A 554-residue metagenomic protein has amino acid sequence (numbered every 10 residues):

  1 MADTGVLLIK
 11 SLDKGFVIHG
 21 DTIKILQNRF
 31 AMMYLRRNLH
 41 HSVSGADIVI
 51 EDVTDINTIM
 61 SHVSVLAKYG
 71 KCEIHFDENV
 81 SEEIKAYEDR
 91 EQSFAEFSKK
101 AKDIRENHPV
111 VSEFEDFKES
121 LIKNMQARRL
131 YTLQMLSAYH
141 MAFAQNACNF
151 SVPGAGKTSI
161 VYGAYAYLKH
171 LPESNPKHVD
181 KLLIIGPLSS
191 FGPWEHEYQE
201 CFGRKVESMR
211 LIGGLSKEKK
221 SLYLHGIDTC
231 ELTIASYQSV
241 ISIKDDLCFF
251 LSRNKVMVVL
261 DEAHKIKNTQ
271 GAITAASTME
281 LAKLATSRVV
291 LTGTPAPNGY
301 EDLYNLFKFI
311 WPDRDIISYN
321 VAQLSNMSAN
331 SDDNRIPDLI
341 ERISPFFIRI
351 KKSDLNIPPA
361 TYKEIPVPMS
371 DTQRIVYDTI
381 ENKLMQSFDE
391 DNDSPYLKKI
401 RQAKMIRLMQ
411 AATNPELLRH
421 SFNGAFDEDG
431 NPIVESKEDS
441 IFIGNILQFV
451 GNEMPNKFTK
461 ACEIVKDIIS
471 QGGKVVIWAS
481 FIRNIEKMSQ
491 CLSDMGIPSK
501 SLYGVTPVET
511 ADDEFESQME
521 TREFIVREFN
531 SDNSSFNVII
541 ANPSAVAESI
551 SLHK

Functional and structural regions predicted by a protein language model:
T4-A147, K177-H178, D228-L232, S236-S239 (+1 more regions): Charged, low-complexity
P109-V110, I160, Y165, H170 (+3 more regions): Conserved Helicase C-terminal RecA-like lobe
A144-A164: Walker A/P-loop
I160, H178-E200, D302, S480-R483: Conserved Walker A/P-loop ATP-binding site and its immediately adjacent core in helicase/helicase-like ATPase domains
H178-L182, S208, D228-E231, V256-V258 (+1 more regions): Conserved P-loop NTPase motor "coupling/switch" region that bridges the ATPase
S190-L215, I310-R314: Conserved helix-turn-beta segment of the N-terminal RecA-like "Helicase ATP-binding" lobe in SF1/SF2 helicases
A235-M257, I266-E280, A541-I550: Conserved RecA-like ASCE ATPase "motif II neighborhood" in helicase/translocase motors
D261-E262: Walker B catalytic acidic pair
